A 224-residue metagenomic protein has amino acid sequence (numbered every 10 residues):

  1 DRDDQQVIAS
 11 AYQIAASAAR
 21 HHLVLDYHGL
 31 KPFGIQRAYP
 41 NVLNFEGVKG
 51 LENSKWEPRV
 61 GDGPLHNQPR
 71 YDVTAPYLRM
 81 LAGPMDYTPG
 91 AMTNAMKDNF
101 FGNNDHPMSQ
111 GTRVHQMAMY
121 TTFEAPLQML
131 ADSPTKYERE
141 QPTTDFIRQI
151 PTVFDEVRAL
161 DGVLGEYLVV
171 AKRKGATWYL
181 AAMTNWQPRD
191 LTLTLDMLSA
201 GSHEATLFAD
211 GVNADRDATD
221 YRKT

Functional and structural regions predicted by a protein language model:
D1-D4, Y27-L30, G47, S133 (+3 more regions): Active-site proximal loops enriched in glycine and acidic residues that flank catalytic Cys/His/Asp and coordinate
D1-P107: Aromatic- and carboxylate-enriched substrate-binding clefts and catalytic-loop regions of carbohydrate-active enzymes
R2-Q6, P32-R37, N94-M96, M129-A131 (+4 more regions): Flexible loop/turn segments at secondary-structure boundaries
H22-G29, E52-E57, P126-Y137, F154-R158 (+1 more regions): Acidic/polar loop patches that form or flank catalytic/metal-binding clefts of enzymes that bind anionic ligands
L25, T122, L180: Conserved, mostly hydrophobic/aromatic
V114, A118-L160: Catalytic cores of secreted or luminal carbohydrate-active enzymes
L164-H203: Carbohydrate-binding surface patches
L207-T224: Solvent-exposed beta-strand/loop surfaces of large extracellular or lumenal domains
